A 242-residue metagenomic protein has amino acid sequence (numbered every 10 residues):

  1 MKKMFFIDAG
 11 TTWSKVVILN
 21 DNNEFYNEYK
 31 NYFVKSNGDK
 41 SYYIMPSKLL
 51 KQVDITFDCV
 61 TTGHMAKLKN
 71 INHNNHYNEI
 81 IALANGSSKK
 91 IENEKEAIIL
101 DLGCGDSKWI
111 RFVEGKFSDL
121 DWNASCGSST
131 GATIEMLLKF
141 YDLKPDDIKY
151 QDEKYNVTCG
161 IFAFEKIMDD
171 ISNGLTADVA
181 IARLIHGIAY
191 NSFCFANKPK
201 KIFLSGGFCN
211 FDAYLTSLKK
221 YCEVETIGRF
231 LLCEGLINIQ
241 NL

Functional and structural regions predicted by a protein language model:
K2-D8, D58-V60, K95-D101, F203: Short glycine-aspartate micro-motif
K3-I44, F117-G127: Short glycine-rich, Thr/Ser-proximal phosphate-binding strand/loop in the N-terminal lobe of ATP-dependent enzymes
I7-W13, D101-D106, T130, G206-C209: A short acidic Gly-Thr/Ser loop motif
Y32-N37, Y42, S47-I81, S118-W122: Short beta-strand-loop/turn "lid" adjacent to the catalytic site in phosphate-handling enzymes
H64-K67, F193-Y221, E225-I227, L232: Glycine-rich phosphate-binding loops at beta-strand->alpha-helix junctions
N85-S88, G131-E135, E225-L242: Glycine-rich phosphate-binding/hydrolytic loop that grips phosphoryl groups
E114-G160, G235-I239: Glycine-rich phosphate-binding loop plus the immediately following alpha-helix
C159-K201, E225: Adenine-nucleotide phosphate-binding core of ATP-dependent small-molecule kinases
